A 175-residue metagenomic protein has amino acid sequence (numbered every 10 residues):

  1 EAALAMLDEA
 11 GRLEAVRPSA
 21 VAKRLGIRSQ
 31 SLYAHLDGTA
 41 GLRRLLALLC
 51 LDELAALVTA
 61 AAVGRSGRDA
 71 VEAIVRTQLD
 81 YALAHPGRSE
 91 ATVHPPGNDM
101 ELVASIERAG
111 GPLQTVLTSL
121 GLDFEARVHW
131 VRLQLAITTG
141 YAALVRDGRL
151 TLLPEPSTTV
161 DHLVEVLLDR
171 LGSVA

Functional and structural regions predicted by a protein language model:
E1-A5, R24, G41-A61, A73-T77 (+3 more regions): Alpha-helical structural segments
E9-G41, L45: Helix-turn-helix
A10, T39, A61-R65, H85 (+2 more regions): Short coil/turn helix-boundary motifs
A15-V16, E90-V93, E101, D147 (+1 more regions): Short, hydrophobic secondary-structure boundary micro-motifs
A20, A73, T77, A91 (+3 more regions): Amphipathic alpha-helical interaction segments
T59-E90, G97-N98, I106-A109, F124 (+1 more regions): Hydrophobic alpha-helical connector segments
P96-F124, V128-L133, P154-D169: Amphipathic alpha-helical packing segments from all-alpha helical-bundle domains
L135-L153, L168-A175: Amphipathic C-terminal alpha-helical segment
